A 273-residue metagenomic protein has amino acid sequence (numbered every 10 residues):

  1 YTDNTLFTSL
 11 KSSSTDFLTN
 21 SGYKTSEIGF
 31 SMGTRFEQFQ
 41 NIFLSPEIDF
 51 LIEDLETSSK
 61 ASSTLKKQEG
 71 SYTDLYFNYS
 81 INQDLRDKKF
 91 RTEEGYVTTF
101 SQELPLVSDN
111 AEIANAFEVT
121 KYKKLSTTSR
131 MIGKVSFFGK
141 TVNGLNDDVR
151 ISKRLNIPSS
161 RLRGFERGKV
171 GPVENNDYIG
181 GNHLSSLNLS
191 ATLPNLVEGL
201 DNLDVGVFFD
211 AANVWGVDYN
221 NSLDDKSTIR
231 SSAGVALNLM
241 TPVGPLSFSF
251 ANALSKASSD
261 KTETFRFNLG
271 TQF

Functional and structural regions predicted by a protein language model:
Y1-T99, E112, M131-G133, P158-G164 (+5 more regions): Gram-negative/organellar outer-membrane beta-barrel architecture
E47, Y76-A236, Q272: Extended beta-strand-rich architecture
T228-A251: A short, conserved beta-to-alpha structural element at the edge of catalytic cores that scaffolds binding
